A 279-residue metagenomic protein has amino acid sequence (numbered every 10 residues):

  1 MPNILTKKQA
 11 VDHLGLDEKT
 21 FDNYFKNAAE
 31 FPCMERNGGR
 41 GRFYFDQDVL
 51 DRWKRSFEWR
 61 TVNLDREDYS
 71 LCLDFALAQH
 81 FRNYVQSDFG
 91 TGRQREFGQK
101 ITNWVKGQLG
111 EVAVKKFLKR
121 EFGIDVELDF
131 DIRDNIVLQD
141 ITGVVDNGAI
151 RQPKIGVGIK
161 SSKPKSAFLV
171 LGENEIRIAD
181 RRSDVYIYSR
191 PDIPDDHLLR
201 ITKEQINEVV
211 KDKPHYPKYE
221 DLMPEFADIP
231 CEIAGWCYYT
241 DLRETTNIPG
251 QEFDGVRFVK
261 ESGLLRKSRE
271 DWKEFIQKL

Functional and structural regions predicted by a protein language model:
N3-I4: Residue at a beta-strand N-cap/secondary-structure junction
K7-N27, N37-R42, D51-L138, V144-P153 (+1 more regions): Nucleic-acid endonuclease domains
A29-F31: A secondary-structure capping/hinge motif
C33-E35: Short amphipathic beta-strand and strand-loop transition segments with alternating hydrophobic
